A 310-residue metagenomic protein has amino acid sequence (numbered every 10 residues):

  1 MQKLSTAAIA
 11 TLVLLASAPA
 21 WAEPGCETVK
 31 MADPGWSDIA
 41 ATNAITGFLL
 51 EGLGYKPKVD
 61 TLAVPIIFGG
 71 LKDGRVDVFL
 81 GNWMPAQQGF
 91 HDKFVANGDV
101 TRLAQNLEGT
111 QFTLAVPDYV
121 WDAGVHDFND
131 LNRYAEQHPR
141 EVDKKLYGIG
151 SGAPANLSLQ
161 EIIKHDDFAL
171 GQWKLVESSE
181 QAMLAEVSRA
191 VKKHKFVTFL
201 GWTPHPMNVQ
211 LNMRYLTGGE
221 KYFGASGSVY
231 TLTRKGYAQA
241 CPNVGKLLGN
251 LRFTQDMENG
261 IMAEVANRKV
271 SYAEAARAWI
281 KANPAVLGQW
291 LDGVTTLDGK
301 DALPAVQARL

Functional and structural regions predicted by a protein language model:
L15-P19: N-terminal signal peptide c-region/cleavage motif recognized by signal peptidases
E23-D38, Y55-D60, D143-Y147, L248: Short, well-ordered beta-strand elements
W36-S37, Y55-K72, K174-E186: Short helix-initiation/N-cap motifs at beta->coil->alpha
N43, D60-G98, E186, H205-N212: Pocket-flanking alpha-helical
I45-L53, R133-W173, K281: Ligand-binding cleft/hinge of the Venus flytrap
V76-L80, G150-G219: Ligand-binding pocket segment of bilobal, Venus flytrap-like solute-binding proteins
D99-G148: A conserved helix-loop-strand patch within extracytoplasmic ligand-binding domains of the periplasmic binding
Q111-D122, S228-A240, E264: A bilobed periplasmic-binding-protein/Venus flytrap-type ligand-binding module shared by bacterial periplasmic
